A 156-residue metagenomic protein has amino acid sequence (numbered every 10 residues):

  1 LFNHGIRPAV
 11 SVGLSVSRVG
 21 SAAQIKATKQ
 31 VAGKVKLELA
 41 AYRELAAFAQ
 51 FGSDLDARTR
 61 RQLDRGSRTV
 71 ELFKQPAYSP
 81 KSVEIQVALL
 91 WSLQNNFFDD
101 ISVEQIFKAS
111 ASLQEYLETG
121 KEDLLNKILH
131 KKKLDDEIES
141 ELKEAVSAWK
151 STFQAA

Functional and structural regions predicted by a protein language model:
L1-A156: Conserved catalytic/coupling modules of large nucleotide/cofactor-utilizing molecular machines
